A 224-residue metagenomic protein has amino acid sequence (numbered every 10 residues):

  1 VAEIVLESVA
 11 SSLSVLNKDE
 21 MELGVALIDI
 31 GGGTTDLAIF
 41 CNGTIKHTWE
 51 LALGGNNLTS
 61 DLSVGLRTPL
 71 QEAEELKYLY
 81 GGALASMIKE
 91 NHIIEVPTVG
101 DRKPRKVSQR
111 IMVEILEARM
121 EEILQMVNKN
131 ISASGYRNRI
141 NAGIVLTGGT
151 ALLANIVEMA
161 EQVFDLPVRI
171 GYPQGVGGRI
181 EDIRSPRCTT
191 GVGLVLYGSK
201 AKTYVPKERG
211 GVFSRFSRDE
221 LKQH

Functional and structural regions predicted by a protein language model:
V1-L27, T44-I45, G55, L66-I115 (+7 more regions): Nucleotide/phosphate-binding catalytic cleft detector across ATP-hydrolyzing and phosphate-transferring enzymes
L16-N17, M21, D29, E122 (+2 more regions): Extended, folded domain segments that form the structural surfaces/walls around functional sites
L27-T34, F40-G43, A52-N56, G148-L153: A short acidic Gly-Thr/Ser loop motif
I30-T34, A38, E161-P173: Acidic-glycine-rich active-site phosphate/pyrophosphate-binding loop
T48-E50: Residue-level detector of high-confidence beta-strand sites
G81-L84, R139-V163: Glycine-rich phosphate-binding loops at beta-strand->alpha-helix junctions
I140, P173-Q174: Extended, low-charge hydrophobic alpha-helical regions
